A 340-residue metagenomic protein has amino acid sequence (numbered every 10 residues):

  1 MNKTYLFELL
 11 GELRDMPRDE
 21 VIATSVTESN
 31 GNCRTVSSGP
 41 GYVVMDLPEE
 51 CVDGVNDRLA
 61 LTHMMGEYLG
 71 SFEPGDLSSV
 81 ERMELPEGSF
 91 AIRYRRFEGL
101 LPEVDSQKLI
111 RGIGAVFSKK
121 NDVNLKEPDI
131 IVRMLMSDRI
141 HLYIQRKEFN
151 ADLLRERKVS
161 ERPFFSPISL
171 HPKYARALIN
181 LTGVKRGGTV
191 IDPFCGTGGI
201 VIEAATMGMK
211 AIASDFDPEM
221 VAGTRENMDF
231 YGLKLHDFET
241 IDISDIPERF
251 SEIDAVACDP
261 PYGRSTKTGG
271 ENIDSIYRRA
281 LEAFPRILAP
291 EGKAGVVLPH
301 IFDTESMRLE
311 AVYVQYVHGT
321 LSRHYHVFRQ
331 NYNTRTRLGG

Functional and structural regions predicted by a protein language model:
M1-M65, S71, F97-L100, V104-L109 (+2 more regions): Class I S-adenosyl-L-methionine-dependent methyltransferase catalytic core
E73-L77: Short Lys/Arg-enriched alpha/beta "domain-start" segment
S78-L85, I246-E252: Short amphipathic alpha-helix with an adjacent loop that forms part of the alpha/beta core around
V80-L85, V123-L125, L135: Short, charge-rich binding segments
E87-S89, G187: Phosphate-coordination loops involved in phosphoryl transfer and adenosine-cofactor binding
S89-R95: Basic, glycine-rich polyanion-binding accessory segments appended to enzymes
G114, L125-P128: General nucleic-acid-binding
